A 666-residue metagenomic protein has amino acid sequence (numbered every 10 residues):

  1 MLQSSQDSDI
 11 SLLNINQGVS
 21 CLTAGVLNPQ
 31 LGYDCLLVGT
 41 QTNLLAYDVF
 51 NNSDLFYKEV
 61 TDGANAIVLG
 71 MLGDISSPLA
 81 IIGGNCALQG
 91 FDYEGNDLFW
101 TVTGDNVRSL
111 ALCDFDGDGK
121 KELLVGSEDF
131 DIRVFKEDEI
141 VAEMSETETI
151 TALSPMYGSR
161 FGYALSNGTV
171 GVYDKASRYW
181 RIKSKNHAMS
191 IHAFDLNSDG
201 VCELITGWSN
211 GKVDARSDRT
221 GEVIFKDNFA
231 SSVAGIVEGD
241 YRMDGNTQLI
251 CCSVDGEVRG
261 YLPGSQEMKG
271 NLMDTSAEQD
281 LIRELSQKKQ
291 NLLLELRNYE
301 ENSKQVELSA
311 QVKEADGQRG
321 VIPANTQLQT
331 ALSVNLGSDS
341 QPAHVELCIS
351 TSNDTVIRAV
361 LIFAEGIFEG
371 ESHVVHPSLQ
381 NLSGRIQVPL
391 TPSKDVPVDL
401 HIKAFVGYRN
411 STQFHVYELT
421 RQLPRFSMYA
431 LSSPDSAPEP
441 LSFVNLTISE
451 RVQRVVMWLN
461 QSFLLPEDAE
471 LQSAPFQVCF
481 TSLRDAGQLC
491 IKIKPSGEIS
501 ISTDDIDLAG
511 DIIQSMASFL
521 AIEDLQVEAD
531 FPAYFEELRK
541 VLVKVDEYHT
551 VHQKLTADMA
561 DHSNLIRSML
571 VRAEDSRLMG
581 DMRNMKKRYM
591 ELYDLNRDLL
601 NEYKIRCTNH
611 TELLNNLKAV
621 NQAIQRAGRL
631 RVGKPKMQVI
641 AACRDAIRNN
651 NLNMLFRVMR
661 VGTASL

Functional and structural regions predicted by a protein language model:
M1-F194, S198-L666: Large eukaryotic, non-enzymatic subunits of multiprotein complexes that serve as scaffolds/tethers, characterized by
